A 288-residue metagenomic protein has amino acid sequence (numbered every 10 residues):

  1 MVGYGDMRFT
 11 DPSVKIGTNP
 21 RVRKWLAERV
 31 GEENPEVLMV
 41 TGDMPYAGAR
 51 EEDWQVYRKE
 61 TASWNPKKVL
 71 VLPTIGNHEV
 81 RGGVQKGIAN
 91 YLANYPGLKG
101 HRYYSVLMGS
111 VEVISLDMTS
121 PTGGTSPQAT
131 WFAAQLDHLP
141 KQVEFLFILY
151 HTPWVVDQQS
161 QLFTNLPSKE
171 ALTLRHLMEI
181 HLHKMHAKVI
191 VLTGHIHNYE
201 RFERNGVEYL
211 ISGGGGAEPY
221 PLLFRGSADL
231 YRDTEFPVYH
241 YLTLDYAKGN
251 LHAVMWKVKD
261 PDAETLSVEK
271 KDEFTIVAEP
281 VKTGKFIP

Functional and structural regions predicted by a protein language model:
M1, L38, V113, L146-F147: Hydrophobic beta-strand anchors of alpha/beta hydrolase catalytic cores
M1-E52, D157: N-terminal active-site segment of His-dependent metallophosphoesterases
D6, G42-D43, G76-N77, H151 (+1 more regions): Active-site glycine-centered loops adjacent to acidic/histidine catalytic or metal-binding residues that shape
V14, R50-L146, S160-I190, H197-A247 (+1 more regions): Extended active-site neighborhood of metal-dependent phosphoesterases/phosphodiesterases
M118, L149-P153, G194-I196, W256-K257: Short, well-ordered beta-to-alpha junction loops that form the rim of enzyme active sites and present histidine/acidic
L139, P153-W154: C-terminal structured domain segments across diverse proteins
T234-P288: A short C-terminal boundary segment appended to hydrolase-like catalytic domains
